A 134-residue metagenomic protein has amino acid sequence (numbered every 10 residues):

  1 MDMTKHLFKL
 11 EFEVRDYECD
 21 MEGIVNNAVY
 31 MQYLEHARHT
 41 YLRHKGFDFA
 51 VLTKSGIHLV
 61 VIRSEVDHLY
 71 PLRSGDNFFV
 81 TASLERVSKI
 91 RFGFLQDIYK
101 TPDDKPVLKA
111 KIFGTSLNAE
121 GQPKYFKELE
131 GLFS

Functional and structural regions predicted by a protein language model:
D2-V60, L117-S134: Hot-dog-fold acyl-thioester-processing enzymes
T4-H6, L10, L72-S74, L84-S134: HotDog/MaoC-like acyl-thioester-processing domains
R15, L69, K100: Residue-level recognition of the GNAT/N-acetyltransferase active site
Y41-F92, K109-K111: Hydrophobic beta-strand-centered segment that forms part of the acyl-chain substrate-binding groove
